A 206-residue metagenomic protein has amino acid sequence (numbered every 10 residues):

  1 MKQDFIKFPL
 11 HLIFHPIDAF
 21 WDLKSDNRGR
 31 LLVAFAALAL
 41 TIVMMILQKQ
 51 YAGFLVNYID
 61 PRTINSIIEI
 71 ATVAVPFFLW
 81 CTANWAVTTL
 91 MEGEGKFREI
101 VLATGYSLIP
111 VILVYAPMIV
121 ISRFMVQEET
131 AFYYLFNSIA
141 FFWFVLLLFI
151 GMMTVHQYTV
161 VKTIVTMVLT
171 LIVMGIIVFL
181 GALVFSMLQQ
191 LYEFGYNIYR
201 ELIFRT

Functional and structural regions predicted by a protein language model:
K2-R98: Selected alpha-helical membrane-embedding segments in polytopic membrane proteins
I17, L23, F54, I100 (+3 more regions): Generic signature of intrinsically disordered, low-complexity segments enriched in small/polar residues
G29, A52, P110-L113, V173 (+1 more regions): Hydrophobic alpha-helical segments
M45-V73, M118-F141, G175-T206: Membrane-helix interface segments in multi-pass membrane proteins
N84-F179: Hydrophobic alpha-helical transmembrane segments and adjacent short intramembrane/lumenal linkers of inner/organellar
